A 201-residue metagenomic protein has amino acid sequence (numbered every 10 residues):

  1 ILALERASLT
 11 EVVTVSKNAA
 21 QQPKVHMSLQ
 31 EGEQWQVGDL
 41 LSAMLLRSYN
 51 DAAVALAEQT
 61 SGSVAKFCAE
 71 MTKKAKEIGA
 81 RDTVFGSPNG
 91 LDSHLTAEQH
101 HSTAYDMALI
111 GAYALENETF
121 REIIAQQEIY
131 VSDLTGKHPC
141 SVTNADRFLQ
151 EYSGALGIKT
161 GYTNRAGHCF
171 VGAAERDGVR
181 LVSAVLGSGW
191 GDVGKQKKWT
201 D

Functional and structural regions predicted by a protein language model:
I1-Y105, L115-E118: Active-site-adjacent loops and short helices of periplasmic peptidoglycan-processing enzymes
L95-D201: Domain-terminus/edge residues, biased toward the C-terminal soluble/receptor-binding domains of extracytoplasmic
